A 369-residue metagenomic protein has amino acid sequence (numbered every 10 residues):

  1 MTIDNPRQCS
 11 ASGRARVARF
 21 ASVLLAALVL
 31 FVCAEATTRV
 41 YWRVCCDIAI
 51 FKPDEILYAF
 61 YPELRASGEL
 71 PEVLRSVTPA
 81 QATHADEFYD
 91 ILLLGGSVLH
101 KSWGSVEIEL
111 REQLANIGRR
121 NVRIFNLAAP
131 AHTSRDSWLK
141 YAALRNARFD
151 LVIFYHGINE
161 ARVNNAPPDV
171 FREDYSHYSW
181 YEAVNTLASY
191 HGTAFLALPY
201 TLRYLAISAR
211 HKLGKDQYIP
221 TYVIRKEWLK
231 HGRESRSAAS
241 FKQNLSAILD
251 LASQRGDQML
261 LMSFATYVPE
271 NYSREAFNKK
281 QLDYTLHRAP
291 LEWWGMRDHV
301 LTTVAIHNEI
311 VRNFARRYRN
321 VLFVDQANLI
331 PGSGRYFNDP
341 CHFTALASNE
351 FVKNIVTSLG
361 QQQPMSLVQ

Functional and structural regions predicted by a protein language model:
M1-A15: N-terminal Lys/Arg-rich, disordered targeting/topogenic segments
I3, F20-S22, F241, R316-R319 (+1 more regions): Histidine-centered active-site loop/cap adjacent to the catalytic His in serine esterases/O-acetyl transfer systems
A21-A36: Hydrophobic membrane-insertion alpha-helices, especially the h-region of bacterial N-terminal signal peptides
V40-G118, Q369: Membrane/wall-proximal cationic-aromatic binding patches
H84-A166: Membrane-embedded segments
L93-K101, N126-P130, H231-A238, R297-L301 (+1 more regions): Second-shell loop/turn segments in exported
V106-E109, A129, A147, F154-Y155 (+7 more regions): Catalytic cores of nucleotide-enabled group-transfer and carboxylate-activating enzymes in metabolic and assembly-line
N159-R312, P331-G334: Serine-dependent acyl-ester chemistry module
